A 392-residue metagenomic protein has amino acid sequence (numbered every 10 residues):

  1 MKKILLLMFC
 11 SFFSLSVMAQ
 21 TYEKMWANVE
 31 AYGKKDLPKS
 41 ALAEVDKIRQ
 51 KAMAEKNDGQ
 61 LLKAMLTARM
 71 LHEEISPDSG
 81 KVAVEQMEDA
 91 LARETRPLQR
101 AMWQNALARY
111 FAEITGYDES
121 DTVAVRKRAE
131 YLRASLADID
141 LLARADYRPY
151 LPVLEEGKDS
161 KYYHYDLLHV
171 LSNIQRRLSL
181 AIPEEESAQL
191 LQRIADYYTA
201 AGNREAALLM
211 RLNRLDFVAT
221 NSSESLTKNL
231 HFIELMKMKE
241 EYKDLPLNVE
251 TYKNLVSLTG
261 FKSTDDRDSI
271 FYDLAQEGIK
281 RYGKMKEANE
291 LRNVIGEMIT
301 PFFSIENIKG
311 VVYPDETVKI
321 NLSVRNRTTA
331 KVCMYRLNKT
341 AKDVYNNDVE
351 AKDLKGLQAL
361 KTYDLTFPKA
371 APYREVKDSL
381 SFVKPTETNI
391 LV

Functional and structural regions predicted by a protein language model:
M1-Y22: Bacterial Sec-dependent N-terminal signal peptides
A19-V392: N-terminal, cleavable Sec-dependent signal peptides of secreted/periplasmic/extracellular proteins
